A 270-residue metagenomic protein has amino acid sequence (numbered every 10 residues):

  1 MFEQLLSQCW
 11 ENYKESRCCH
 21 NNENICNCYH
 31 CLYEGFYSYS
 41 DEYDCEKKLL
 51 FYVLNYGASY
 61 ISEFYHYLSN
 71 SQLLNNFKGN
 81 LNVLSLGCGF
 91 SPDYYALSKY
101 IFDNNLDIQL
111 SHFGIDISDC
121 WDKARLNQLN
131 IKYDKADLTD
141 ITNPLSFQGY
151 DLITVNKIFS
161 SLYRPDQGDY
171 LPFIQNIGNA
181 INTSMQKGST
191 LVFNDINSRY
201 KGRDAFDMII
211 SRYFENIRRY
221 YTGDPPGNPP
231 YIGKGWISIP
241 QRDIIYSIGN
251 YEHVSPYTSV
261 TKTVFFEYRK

Functional and structural regions predicted by a protein language model:
M1-E34: N-terminal auxiliary segments of SAM/dcSAM-dependent transferases
S38-N75: Class I SAM-dependent methyltransferase Rossmann-like catalytic core, especially the SAM/SAH-binding loop
F90-N105: Conserved SAM-binding loop of SAM-dependent methyltransferases across substrates and taxa, primarily the Class I
D122-S146: S-adenosyl-L-methionine
Y150-Y170: A short SAM/SAH-binding and catalytic strip from SAM-dependent methyltransferases
D169-K187: A short glycine-rich, Lys/Arg-flanked "PGG" loop and its adjoining helix->strand segment in the class I
M185-D195: Conserved beta-strand signature within the Rossmann-like core of class I S-adenosyl-L-methionine
K201-K270: Class I S-adenosyl-L-methionine
